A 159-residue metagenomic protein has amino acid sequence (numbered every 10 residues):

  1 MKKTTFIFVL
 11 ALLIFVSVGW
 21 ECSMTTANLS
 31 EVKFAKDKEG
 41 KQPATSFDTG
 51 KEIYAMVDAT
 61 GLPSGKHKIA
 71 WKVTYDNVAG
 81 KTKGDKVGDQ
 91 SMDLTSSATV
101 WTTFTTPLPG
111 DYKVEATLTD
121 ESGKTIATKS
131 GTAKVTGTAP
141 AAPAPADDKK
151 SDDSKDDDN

Functional and structural regions predicted by a protein language model:
M1-E21: N-terminal export/membrane-targeting signals
E21-I53, T136-N159: Short, compositionally biased P/S/T/A/G/V-rich stretches that sit at domain boundaries
E52, D93-W101: Aromatic sugar-binding surface patches on proteins that engage polysaccharides or sugar-phosphate polymers
Y54-T60: Short edge beta-strand/loop segments characteristic of extracellular beta-sandwich folds
H67, G110-A116: A short tyrosine-centered beta-strand micro-motif
T82-T95, T132: Solvent-exposed serine/threonine-rich low-complexity stretches and specific carbohydrate-binding patches
F104-G110: Surface-exposed, short loops/turns at beta-strand junctions within beta-sandwich domains
T119-K129: Short acidic/polar inter-strand loop motif in beta-rich domains
